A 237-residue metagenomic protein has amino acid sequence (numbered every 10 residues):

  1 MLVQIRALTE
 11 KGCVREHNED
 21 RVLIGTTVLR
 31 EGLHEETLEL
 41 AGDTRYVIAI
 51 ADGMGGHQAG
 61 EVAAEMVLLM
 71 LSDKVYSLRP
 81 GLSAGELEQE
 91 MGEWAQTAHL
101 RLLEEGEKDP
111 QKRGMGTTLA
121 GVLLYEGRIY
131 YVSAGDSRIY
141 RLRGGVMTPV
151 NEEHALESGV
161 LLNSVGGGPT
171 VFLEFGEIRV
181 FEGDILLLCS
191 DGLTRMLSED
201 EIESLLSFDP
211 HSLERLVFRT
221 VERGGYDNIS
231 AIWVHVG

Functional and structural regions predicted by a protein language model:
M1-G237: PP2C/PPM-type serine/threonine phosphatase catalytic domain
